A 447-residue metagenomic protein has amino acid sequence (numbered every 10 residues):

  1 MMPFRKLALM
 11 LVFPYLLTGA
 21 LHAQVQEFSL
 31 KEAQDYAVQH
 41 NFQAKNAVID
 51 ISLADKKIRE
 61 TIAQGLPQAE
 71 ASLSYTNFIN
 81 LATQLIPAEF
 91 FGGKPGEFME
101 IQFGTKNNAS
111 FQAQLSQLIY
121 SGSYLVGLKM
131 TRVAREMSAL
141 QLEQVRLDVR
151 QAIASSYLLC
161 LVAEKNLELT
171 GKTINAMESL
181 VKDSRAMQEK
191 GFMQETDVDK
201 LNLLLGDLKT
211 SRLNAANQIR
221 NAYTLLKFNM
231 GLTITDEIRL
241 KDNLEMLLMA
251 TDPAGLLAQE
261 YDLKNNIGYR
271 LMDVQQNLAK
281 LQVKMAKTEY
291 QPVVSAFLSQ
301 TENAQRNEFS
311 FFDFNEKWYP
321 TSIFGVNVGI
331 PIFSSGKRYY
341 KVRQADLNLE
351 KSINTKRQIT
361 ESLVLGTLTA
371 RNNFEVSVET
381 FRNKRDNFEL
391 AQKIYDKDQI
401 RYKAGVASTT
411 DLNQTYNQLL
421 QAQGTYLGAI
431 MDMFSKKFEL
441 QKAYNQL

Functional and structural regions predicted by a protein language model:
M1-K31, N41, L427, L447: Bacterial Sec-dependent N-terminal signal peptides
P3, K56, L142, R146-L263 (+2 more regions): Periplasmic alpha-helical coiled-coil/stalk elements that build and connect Gram-negative outer-membrane
A23-S74, N80-L81, I234, L240-K280 (+2 more regions): Bacterial Sec-pathway N-terminal export signals of envelope proteins
V25, S72-A113, N243-T251, F297-I330: Small/polar, glycine/serine/threonine/aspartate-rich low-complexity segments that form flexible
K45-I49, I62-A63, N108, I119-R146 (+6 more regions): Sec/SRP-type N-terminal targeting helices
I49, L53, A63, T210-L232 (+1 more regions): Short segments within alpha-helical structural elements
